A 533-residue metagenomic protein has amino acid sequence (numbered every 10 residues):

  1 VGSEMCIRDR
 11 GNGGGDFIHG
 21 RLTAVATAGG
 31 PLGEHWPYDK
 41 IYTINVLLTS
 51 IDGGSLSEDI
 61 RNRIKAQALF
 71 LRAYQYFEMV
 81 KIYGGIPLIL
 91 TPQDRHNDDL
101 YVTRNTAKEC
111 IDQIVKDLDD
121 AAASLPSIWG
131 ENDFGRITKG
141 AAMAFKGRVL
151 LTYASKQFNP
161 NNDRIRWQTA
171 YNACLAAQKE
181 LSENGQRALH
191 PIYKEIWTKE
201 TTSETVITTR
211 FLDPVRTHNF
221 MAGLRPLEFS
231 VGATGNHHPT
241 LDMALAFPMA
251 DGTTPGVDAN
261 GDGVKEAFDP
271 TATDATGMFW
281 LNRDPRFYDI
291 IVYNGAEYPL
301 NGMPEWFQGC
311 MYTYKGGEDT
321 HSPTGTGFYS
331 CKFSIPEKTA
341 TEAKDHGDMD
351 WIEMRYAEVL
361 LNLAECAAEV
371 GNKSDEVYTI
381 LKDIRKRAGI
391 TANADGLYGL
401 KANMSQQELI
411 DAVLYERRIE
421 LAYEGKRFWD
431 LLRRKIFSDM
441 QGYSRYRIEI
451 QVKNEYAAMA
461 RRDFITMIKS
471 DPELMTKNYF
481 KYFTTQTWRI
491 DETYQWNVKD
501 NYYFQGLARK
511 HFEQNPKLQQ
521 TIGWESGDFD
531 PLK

Functional and structural regions predicted by a protein language model:
V1-E4, R8-G13, D119-D120, R136-Y314 (+1 more regions): An aromatic- and glycine-enriched ligand-binding surface/loop that stacks and positions planar moieties
V1-S3, V46, I64, K108 (+4 more regions): Acidic, glycine-rich segments characteristic of secretory precursors and extracytoplasmic regions
N12-Y83, D99-D112, K116-N132, D274-L281 (+3 more regions): Conserved, well-structured interaction surfaces
P37-Y38, Q113, K194-V257, A343-W351 (+3 more regions): Long, intrinsically disordered, low-complexity segments
V80-P87, W129, V149-N161, E369-N372: Short coil/turn linking the two alpha-helices of tandem helical-hairpin repeats
P270-R355, F529-K533: Flexible, polar/acidic helix-loop-strand segments at domain edges
